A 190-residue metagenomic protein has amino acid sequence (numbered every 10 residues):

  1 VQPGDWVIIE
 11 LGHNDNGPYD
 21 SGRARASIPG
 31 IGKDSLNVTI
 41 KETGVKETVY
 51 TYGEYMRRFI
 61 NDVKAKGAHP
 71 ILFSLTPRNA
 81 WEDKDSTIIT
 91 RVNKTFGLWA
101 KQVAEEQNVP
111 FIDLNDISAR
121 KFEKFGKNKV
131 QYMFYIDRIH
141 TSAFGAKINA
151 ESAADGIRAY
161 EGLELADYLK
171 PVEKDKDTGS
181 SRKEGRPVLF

Functional and structural regions predicted by a protein language model:
V1-A143, K147, E151-A166: Alpha-helical cap/lid subdomain in secreted, periplasmic, or secretory-pathway luminal O-acyl-processing enzymes
Q2, Y160-F190: N-terminal secretory targeting modules
